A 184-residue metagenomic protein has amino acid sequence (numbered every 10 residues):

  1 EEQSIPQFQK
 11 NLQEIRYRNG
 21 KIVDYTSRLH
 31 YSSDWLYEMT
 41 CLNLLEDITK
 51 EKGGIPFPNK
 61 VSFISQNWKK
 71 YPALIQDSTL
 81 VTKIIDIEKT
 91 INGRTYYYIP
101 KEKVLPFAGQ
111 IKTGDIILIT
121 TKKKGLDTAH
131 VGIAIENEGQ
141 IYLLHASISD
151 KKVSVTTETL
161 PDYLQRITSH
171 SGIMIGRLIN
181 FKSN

Functional and structural regions predicted by a protein language model:
E1-R94, E136, H145-I148: Acidic/His-rich structured neighborhood in mature extracellular/periplasmic domains
I5-Q7, I22, T26, K101 (+2 more regions): Homeobox/homeodomain signature
Y96-F107, T121: Short alpha-helix capping/helix-loop boundary micro-motifs
Q110-I111: Short, well-ordered loop/turn sites that connect or cap secondary structure elements
I117-N184: C-terminal soluble interaction/assembly domains
